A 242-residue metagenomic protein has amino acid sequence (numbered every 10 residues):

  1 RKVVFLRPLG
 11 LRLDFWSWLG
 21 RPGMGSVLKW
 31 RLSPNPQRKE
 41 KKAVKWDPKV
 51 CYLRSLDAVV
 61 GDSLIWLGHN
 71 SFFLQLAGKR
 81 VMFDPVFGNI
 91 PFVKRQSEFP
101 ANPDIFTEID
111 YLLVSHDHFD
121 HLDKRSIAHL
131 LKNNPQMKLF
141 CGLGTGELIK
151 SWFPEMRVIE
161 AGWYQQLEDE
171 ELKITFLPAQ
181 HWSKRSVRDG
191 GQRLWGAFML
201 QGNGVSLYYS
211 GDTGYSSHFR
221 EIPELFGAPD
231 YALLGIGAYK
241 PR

Functional and structural regions predicted by a protein language model:
R1-P91, P100-I105, L200-G211, D230-G237: Metallo-beta-lactamase
V4-L19, Y111, S126, K138-E147 (+1 more regions): Cap/insert and terminal regions of metallo-dependent hydrolase folds
K39-V60, G142-V205: Metallo-beta-lactamase
H69, Q96-N102, K124-A128, R193-A197 (+1 more regions): A generic local structural motif
K79, V86-G88, A161-Q165, E171-W182 (+3 more regions): Conserved catalytic scaffold of divalent metal-dependent phosphoesterases
I90, H118-L122, G146-L148, Q165-E168 (+3 more regions): Active-site environment of divalent metal-dependent phosphoester hydrolases
P91-Q96, W152, S186-R188, H218-I222: A short, polar/proline- and glycine-enriched secondary-structure boundary/capping micro-motif
V93-C141, R157, G227-L233: Active-site metal-binding motif and surrounding structural segment of the metallo-beta-lactamase
